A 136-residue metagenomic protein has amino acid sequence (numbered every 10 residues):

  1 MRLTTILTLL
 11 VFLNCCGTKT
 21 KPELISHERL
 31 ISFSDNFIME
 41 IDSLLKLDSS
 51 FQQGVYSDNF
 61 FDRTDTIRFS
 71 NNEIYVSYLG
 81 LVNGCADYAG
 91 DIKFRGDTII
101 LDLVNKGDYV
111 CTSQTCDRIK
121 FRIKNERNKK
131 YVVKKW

Functional and structural regions predicted by a protein language model:
M1-T8: Sec-dependent signal peptide recognition, specifically the positively charged N-region followed immediately by
F12-C15: C-terminal motif of bacterial Sec signal peptides marking the signal peptidase cleavage site
G17-W136: Exposed, flexible binding/inhibitory loops of compact, secreted disulfide-stabilized domains
